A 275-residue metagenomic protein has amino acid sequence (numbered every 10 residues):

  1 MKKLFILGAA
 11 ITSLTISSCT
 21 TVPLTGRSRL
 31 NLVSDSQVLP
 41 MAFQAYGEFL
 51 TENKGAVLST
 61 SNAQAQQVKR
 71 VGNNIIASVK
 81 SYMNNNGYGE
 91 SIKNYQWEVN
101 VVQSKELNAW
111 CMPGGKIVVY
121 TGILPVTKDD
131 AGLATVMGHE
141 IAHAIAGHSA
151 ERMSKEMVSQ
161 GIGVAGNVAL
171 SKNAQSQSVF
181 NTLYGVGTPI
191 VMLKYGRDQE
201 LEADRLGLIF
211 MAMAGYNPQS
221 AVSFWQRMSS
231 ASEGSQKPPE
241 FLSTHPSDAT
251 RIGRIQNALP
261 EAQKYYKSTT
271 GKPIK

Functional and structural regions predicted by a protein language model:
L4-L7, C19-K275: A Zn2+-metalloprotease active-site environment signal
I11-T12: Repetitive helical segments and hydrophobic/amphipathic motifs
